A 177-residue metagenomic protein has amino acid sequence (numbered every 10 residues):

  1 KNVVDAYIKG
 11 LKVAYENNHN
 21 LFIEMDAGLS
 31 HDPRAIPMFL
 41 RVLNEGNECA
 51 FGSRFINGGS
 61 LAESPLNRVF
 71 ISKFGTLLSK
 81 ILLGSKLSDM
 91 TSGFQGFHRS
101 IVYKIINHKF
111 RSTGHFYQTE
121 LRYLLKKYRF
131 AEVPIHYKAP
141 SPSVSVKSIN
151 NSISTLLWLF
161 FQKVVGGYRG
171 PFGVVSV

Functional and structural regions predicted by a protein language model:
K1-E16, P33-H115, P140-T155: Acceptor/aglycone-binding surface of glycosyltransferases and processive sugar-polymer synthases
V13, N17, L124-K127: Active-site catalytic microenvironments for nucleophilic, acid-base chemistry
H19-S30: Short beta-strand-to-loop acidic/aromatic patch adjacent to the donor-nucleotide binding site
N20, E48, R129: Residue-level detector of anion-binding/catalytic polar loops
L21-F22, L40, G46, E120 (+1 more regions): Short, intrinsically disordered, charge-balanced linker/junction segments flanking boundaries in proteins
E24, G52, V133: Short beta-strand and adjacent tight-turn residues that come in two discontinuous sequence segments and form the edges
L29, M38, Q118-E120: An aromatic- and histidine-rich active-site surface loop
G84, N107-V177: Hydrophobic helical membrane-anchoring modules
